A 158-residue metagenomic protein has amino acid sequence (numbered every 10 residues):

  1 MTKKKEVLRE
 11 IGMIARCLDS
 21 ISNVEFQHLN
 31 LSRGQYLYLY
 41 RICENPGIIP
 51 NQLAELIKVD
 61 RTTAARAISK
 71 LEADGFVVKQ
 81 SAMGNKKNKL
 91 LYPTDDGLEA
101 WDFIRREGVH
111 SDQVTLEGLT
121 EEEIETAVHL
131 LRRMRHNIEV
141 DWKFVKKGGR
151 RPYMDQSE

Functional and structural regions predicted by a protein language model:
M1-L29, S157-E158: N-terminal leader segment of winged-helix/HTH proteins
K4, D60-R61, L90-P93, K147-E158: Membrane-interacting alpha-helical segments
I11, L39-I42, L131: Hydrophobic structural patches
I11-I14, L18-I21, I57, A100 (+2 more regions): Alpha-helical linker/hinge and terminal dimerization helices associated with HTH transcriptional regulators
R16, S20-T63, K146: N-terminal helix-turn-helix DNA-binding core of bacterial DNA-binding proteins
S69-R132: Charged, amphipathic alpha-helical coiled-coil/dimerization segments
E121-E158: C-terminal regulatory/oligomerization modules of transcriptional regulators
